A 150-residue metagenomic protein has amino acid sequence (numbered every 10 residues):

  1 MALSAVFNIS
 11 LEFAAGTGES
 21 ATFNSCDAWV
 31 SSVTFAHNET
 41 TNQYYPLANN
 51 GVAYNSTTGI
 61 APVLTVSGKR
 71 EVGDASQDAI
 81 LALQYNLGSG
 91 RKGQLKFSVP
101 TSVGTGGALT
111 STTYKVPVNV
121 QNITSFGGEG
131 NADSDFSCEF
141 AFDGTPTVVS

Functional and structural regions predicted by a protein language model:
A2-V72, P117-S134: Solvent-exposed edge beta-strands and adjacent loop segments that serve as assembly or binding interfaces
T40-N42, L64, G93-F97, T145-V149: Short, surface-exposed, polar/charged, turn-prone segments marking secondary-structure boundaries
G51, I80-A82, F136: A residue-level detector for conformationally permissive "hinge/kink" positions
S56-G104: Structured, beta-strand-rich domain cores that present glycine/charged loop surfaces used to bind extended ligands
A75-Q77, T147-S150: Intrinsically disordered, low-complexity acidic/polar segments
S98-V149: Short beta-strand and beta-hairpin "edge-sheet" elements
